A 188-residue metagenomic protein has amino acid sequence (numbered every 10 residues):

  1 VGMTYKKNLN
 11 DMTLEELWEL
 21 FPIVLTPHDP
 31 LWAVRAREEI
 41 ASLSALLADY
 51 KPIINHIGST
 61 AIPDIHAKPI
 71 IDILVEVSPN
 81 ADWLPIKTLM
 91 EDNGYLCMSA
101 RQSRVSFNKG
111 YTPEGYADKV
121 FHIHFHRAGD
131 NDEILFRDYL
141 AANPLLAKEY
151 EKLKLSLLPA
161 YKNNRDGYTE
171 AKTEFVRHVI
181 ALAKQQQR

Functional and structural regions predicted by a protein language model:
G2-N55, R177: Helical scaffold of the NTase/Pol beta-like nucleotidyltransferase catalytic core
F21-I23, P69-I73, K119-F121, F136: Short amphipathic alpha-helical segments
S42-A81: Active-site nucleotide-donor binding segment shared across nucleotidyl transfer reactions
W83-I86, M98: Compact nucleic-acid interaction/catalytic patches
P85-N93: Short amphipathic alpha-helices in soluble, non-transmembrane regions that often serve as interface/regulatory elements
N93-A128: Conserved catalytic core of two-metal-ion nucleotidyltransferases
R127, N131-R188: Catalytic cores of NTP-dependent nucleotidyl/adenyl transfer enzymes across multiple folds
